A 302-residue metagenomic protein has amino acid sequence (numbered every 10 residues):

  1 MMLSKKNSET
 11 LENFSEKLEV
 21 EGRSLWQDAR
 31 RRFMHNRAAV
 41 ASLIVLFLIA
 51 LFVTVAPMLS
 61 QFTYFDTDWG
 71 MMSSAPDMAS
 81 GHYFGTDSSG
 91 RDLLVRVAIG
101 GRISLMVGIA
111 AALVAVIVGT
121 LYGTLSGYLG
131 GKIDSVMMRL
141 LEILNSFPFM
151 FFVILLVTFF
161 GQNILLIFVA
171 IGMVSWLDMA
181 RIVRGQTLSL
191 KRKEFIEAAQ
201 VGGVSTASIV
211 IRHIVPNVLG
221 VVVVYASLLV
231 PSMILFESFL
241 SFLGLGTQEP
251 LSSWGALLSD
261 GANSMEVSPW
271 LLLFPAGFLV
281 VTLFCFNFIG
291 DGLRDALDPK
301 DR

Functional and structural regions predicted by a protein language model:
M1-T120, T124, G131, M233 (+2 more regions): Gly/Trp-centered helix-boundary motif
L11-E12, I103-V107, Y122, D134-M138 (+6 more regions): Short alpha-helical transmembrane interface motifs in multi-pass membrane proteins
R32-F33, V97-G100, S104, L125 (+13 more regions): Amphipathic alpha-helical segments that mediate coupling or scaffolding at interfaces
N36-V40, V97-G100, S104-G108, L140 (+5 more regions): Loop-to-transmembrane-helix entry motif
P57-F65, Y128-S135, G161-Q162, V183 (+6 more regions): Transmembrane helix-loop junctions in multipass membrane proteins, especially transporters and channels
Y83, D87, L93, V114-V118 (+4 more regions): Generic hydrophobic transmembrane alpha-helix motif, especially the helices
R91-M106, A110, G130-M138, L188 (+2 more regions): Amphipathic cytosolic juxtamembrane alpha-helices at the membrane-cytosol interface of multi-pass membrane transporters
V157-F159, I171, Q186-T187, L228 (+2 more regions): Glycine-rich helix-loop "coupling/hinge" segments at transmembrane-helix boundaries in multipass transporters
